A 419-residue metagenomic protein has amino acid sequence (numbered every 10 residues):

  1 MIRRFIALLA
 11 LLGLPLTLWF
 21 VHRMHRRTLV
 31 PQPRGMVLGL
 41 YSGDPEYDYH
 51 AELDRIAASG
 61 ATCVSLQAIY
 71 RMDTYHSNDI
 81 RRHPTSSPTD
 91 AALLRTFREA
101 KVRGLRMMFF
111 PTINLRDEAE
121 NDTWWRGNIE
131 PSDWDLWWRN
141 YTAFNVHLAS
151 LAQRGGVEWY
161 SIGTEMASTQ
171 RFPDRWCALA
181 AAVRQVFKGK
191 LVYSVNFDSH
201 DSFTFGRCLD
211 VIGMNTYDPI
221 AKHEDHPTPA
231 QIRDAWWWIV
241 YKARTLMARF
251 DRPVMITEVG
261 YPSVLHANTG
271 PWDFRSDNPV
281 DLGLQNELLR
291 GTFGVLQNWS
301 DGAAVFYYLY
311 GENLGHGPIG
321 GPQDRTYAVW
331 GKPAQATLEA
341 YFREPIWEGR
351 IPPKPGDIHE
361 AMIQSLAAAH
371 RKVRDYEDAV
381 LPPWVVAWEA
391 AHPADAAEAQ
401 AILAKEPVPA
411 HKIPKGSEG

Functional and structural regions predicted by a protein language model:
M1-L11: N-terminal Sec-pathway targeting helices
H25-I56: Boundary/entry segment of secreted carbohydrate-active catalytic domains
G39-S42, S77-D90, E130-N140, G163-Q170 (+2 more regions): The substrate-binding groove and active-site-proximal loops of carbohydrate-active enzymes, especially glycoside
T62-S77, A92-T169, H266, Y308-L314: Substrate-binding cleft and catalytic face of glycoside hydrolase catalytic domains, especially the flexible beta-alpha
P84, R116-D135, R139, L209 (+3 more regions): Aromatic- and acidic-residue-enriched segments that line the glycan-binding/catalytic groove of carbohydrate-active
T89-D90, R95, R103, F110 (+5 more regions): Glycoside hydrolase catalytic-domain groove-lining segments
F172-Y193: Active-site neighborhood of glycoside hydrolase catalytic domains
P271-D277, N286, W299-A368: Aromatic-rich peripheral "rim/lid" segments of glycoside hydrolase catalytic domains that contact and position glycan
